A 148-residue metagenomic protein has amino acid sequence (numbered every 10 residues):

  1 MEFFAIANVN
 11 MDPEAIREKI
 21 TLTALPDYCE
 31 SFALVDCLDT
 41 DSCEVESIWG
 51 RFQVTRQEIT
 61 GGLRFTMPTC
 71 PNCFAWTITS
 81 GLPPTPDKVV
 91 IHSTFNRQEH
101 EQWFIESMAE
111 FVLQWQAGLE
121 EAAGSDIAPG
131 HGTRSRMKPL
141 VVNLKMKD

Functional and structural regions predicted by a protein language model:
M1-E44: Hydrophobic ligand-binding cavity/cleft-lining segments
E2-F4, W49, N72-I78: Short, surface-exposed coil-to-beta transition loops
F4-A5, Q53, I105: Compositionally biased, low-structure terminal segments
D12-I16, L25, L34, G50-F52 (+3 more regions): Generic "edge-of-domain/loop-turn" microfeature
D27-C73: Ser/Thr-rich, low-complexity intrinsically disordered terminal regions
R64-A117: Beta-strand/loop substructures that line and gate deep hydrophobic ligand-binding cavities in soluble
N96-D148: A conserved amphipathic terminal alpha-helix motif
